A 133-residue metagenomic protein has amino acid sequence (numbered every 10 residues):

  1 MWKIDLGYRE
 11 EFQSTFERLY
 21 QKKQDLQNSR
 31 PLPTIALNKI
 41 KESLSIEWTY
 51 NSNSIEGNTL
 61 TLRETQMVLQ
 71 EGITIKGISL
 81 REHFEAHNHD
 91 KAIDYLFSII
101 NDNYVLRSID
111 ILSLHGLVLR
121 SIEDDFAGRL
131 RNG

Functional and structural regions predicted by a protein language model:
M1-G133: FIC/Doc superfamily catalytic core
